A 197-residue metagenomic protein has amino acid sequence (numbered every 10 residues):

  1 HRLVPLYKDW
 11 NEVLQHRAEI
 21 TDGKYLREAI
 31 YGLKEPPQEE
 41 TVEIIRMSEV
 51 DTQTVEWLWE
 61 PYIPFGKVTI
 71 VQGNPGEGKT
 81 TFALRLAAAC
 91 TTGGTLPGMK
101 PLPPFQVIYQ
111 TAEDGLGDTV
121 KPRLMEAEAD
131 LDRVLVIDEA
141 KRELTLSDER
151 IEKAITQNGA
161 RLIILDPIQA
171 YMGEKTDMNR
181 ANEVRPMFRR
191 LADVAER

Functional and structural regions predicted by a protein language model:
H1-Q38, T156, Q169, A192-V194: TOPRIM fold recognition
E35-L58: N-terminal pre-Walker A segment at the start of P-loop NTPase domains
T54, W59-E60, P75-E77, T95 (+1 more regions): Conserved inter-motif catalytic segment of the P-loop NTP-binding fold
P64: Residues immediately N-terminal to the Walker A/P-loop in ABC ATPase nucleotide-binding domains
V71: Hydrophobic anchor at the beta1->P-loop junction of P-loop NTPases
F82, L86: Hydrophobic positions on the alpha1 helix immediately C-terminal to the Walker A/P-loop
T91: Gly/Ala-rich phosphate-binding loop of Rossmann-like dinucleotide-binding domains, activating on the conserved
